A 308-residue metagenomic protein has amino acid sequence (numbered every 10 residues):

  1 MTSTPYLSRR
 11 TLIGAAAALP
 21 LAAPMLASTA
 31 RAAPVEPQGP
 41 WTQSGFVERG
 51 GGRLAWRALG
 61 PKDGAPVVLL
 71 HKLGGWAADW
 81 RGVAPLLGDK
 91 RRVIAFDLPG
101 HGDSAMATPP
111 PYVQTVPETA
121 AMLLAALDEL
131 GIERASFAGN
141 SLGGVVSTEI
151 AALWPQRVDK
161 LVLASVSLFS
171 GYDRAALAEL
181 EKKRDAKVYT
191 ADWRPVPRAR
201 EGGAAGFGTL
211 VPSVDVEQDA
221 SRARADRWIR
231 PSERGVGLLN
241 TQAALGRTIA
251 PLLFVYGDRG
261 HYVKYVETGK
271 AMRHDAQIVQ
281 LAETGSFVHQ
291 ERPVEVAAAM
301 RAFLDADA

Functional and structural regions predicted by a protein language model:
T2-L19: N-terminal secretory signal peptides and thylakoid transit peptides that target proteins across membranes
R57, A95-A138: Active-site loop/oxyanion-hole signature of alpha/beta-hydrolase fold enzymes
L59-M106: Conserved HGGG/HGGXW glycine-rich cap/lid loop of the alpha/beta-hydrolase fold
G139, G143, S147: Gly/Ala-rich beta-loop-alpha elbow adjacent to hydrolase catalytic centers
A152, L161-Y189: Flexible "cap/lid" loop of the alpha/beta hydrolase fold
Y172-L177, Y189-I249: Conserved alpha/beta-hydrolase catalytic His-Asp/Glu region
L253-T284: Conserved loop-alpha-helix segment in the C-terminal half of the alpha/beta-hydrolase fold that carries the catalytic
Q280-A308: Catalytic active-site module of serine/aspartate enzymes centered on a nucleophile-bearing elbow/loop
